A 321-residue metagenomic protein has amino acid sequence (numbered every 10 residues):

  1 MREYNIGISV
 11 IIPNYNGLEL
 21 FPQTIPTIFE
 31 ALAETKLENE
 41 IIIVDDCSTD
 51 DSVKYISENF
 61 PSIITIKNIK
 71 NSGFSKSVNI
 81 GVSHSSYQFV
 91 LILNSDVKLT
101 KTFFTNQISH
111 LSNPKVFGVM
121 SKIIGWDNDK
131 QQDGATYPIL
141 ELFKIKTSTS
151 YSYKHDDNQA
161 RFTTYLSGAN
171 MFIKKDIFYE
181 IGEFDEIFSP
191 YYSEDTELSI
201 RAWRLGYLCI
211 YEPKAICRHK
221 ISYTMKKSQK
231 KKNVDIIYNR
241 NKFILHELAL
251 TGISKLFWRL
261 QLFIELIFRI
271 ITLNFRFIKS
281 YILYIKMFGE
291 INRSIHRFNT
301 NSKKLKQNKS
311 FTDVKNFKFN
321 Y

Functional and structural regions predicted by a protein language model:
G17-L32: Short, well-formed alpha-helical segments that are part of the catalytic scaffolds of diverse glycosyltransferases
T27, D45-K54, K70: A conserved acidic beta->alpha catalytic loop
N68-S85, S95: Glycine-rich, basic loop-to-helix element that forms the pyrophosphate-binding segment of sugar-nucleotide handling
V90: Short aromatic/hydrophobic "clamp" motif used to bind/position activated sugar donors
K98-P138: Conserved donor NDP-sugar-binding/catalytic core segment of glycosyltransferases
L140-T163: Short, flexible, basic/aromatic active-site loop/helix in glycosyltransferases
T164-G182, I187-I216: A short, conserved alpha-helix in the catalytic core of glycosyltransferases
N233, I237, G252-Y321: Non-catalytic, C-terminal membrane-associated alpha-helical segments of glycosyltransferases
